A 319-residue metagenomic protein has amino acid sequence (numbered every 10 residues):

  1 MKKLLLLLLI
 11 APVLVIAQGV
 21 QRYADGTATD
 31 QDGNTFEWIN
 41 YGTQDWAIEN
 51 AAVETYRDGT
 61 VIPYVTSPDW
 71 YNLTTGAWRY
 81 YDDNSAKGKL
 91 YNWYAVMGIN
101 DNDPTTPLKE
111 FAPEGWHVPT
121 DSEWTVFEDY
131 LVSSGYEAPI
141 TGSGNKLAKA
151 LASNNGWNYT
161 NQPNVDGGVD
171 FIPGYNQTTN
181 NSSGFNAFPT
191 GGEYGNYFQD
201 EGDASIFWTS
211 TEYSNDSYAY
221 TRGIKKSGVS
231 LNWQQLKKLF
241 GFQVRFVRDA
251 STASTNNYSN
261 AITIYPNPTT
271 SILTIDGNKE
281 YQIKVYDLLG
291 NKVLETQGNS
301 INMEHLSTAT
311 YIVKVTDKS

Functional and structural regions predicted by a protein language model:
M1-Q21, I312-V315: Bacterial Sec-dependent N-terminal signal peptides
P12-V13, N102, G277: Alpha-helical transmembrane segments and their juxtamembrane interfaces
G19-A250: Conserved positions within compact, well-structured domain cores
N257-S319: C-terminal outer-membrane/trafficking sorting elements
